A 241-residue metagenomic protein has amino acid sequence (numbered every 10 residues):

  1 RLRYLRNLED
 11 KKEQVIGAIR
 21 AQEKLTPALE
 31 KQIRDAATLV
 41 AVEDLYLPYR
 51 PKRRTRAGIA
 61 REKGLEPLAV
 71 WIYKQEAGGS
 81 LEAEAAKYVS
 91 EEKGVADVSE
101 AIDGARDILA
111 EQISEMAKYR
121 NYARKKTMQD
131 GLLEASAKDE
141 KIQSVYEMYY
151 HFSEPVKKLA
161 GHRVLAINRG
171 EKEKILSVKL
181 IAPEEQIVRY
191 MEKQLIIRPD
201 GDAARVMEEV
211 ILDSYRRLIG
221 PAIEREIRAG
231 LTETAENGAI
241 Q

Functional and structural regions predicted by a protein language model:
R1: Catalytic phosphate-handling regions of large nucleic-acid enzymes and associated NTPases
Y4, L8-Q241: Duplex nucleic acid-engaging cores and interfaces of nucleic-acid transaction enzymes
